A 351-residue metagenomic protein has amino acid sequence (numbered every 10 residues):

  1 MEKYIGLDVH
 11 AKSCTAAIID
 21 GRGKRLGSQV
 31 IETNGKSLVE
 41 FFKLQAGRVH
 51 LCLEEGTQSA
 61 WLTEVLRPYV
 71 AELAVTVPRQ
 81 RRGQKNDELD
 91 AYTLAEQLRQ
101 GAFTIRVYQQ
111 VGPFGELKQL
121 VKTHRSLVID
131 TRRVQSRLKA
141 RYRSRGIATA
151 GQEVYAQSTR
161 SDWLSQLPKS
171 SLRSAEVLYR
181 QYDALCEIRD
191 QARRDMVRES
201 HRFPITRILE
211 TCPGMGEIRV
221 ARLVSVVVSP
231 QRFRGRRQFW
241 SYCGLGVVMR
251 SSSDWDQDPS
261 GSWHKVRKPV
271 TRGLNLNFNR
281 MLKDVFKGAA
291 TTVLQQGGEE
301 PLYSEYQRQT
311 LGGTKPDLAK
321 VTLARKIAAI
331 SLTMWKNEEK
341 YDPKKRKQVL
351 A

Functional and structural regions predicted by a protein language model:
E2-D20, L94, L127: Gly/Thr-rich phosphate-binding beta-strand-loop-beta motif of the actin/hexokinase/Hsp70
D8-K12, P213-G214, I218: A short acidic Gly-Thr/Ser loop motif
K12-K36: Short glycine-rich, Thr/Ser-proximal phosphate-binding strand/loop in the N-terminal lobe of ATP-dependent enzymes
G35, E40-R81: Conserved DEDDh/DEDDy metal-dependent 3′-5′ exonuclease domain
R67, A74-R106, G115, Q119 (+2 more regions): Short alpha-helix plus adjacent loop in nuclease-associated cores
R82, N86, E210-T211, E217 (+3 more regions): Phosphate-backbone recognition surface of nucleic-acid-processing proteins
K122-I208: Glycine-rich, often acidic, oxyanion-interacting loops/wings at catalytic, nucleic-acid, or phospho-protein interfaces
E305-A351: Low-complexity, acidic/Ser/Thr- and charged residue-rich accessory regions of DNA metabolism proteins
